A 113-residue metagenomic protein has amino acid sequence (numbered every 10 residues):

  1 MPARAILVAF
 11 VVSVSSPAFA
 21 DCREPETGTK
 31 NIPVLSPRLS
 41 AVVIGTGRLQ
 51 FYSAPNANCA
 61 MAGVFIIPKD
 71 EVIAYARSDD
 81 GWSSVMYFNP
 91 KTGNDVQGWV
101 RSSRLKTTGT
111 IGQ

Functional and structural regions predicted by a protein language model:
M1-L7: Bacterial N-terminal signal peptides that target proteins for export
S15-P17: N-terminal signal peptide c-region/cleavage motif recognized by signal peptidases
F19-T27: Cleaved targeting-peptide boundary
E26-G47: Short beta-strand/loop turn elements enriched in aromatics
T27-G28, G63-S103: SH3/SH3-like beta-barrel superfamily modules
Q50-A54: Core beta-strand residues in small-molecule sensory/regulatory alpha/beta domains
P55-M61: Short alpha-helix capping/helix-loop boundary micro-motifs
V100-Q113: Short, low-complexity, Pro/Ser/Thr/Gly-rich segments in the mature regions of secreted, periplasmic
